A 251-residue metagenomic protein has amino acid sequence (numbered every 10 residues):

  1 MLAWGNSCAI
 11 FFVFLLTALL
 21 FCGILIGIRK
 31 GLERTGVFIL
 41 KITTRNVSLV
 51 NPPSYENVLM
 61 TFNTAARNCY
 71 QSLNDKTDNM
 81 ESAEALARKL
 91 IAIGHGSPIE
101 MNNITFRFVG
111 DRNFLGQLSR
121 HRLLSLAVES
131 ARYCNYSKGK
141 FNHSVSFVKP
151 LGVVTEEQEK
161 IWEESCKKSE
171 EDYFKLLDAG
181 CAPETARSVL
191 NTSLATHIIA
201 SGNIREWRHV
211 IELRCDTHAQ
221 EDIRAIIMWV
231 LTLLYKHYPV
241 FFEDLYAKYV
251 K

Functional and structural regions predicted by a protein language model:
S7, F12-L15: Short hydrophobic targeting helices and cationic amphipathic motifs that mediate membrane/organellar targeting
L16, L20-K251: Family-specific signature for flavin-dependent thymidylate synthase
